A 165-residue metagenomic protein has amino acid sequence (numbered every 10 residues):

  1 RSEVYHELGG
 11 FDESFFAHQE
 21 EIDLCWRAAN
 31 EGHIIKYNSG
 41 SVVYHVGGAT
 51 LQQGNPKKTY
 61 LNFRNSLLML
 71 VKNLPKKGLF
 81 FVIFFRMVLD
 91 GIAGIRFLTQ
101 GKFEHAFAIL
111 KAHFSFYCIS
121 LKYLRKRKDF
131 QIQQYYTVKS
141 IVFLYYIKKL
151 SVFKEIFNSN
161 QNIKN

Functional and structural regions predicted by a protein language model:
S2, L8, D12, I34 (+4 more regions): Generic intrinsically disordered, low-complexity segments enriched for polar/acidic and small residues
S2-V42: A short, conserved alpha-helix in the catalytic core of glycosyltransferases
E21-I22, N30, D90-F97, S115 (+3 more regions): Catalytic-site signature of metal-activated, phosphate-bearing donor transferases, centered on the GT-A/GT-A-like
N30, I34-Y136, S140: Active-site-adjacent helix/loop segment of glycosyltransferases that harbors family-specific signature motifs
L124-N165: Glycine-rich phosphate/pyrophosphate-binding loop and adjacent beta-alpha nucleotide/cofactor-binding cores
